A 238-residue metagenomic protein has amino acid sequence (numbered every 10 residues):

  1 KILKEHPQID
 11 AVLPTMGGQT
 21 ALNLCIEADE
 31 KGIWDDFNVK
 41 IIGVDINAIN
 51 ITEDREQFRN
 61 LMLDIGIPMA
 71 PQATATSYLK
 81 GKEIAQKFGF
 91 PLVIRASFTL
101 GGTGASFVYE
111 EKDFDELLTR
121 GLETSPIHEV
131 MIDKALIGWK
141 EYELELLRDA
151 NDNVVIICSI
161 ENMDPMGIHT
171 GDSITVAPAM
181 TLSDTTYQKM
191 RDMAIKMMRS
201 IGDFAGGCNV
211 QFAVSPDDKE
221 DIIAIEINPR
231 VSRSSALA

Functional and structural regions predicted by a protein language model:
K1-G32: N-terminal glycine-rich "phosphate-gripper" loop used for MgATP/nucleotide binding and carboxylate activation
L3-Q8, T20, I65, G101 (+1 more regions): ATP-dependent carboxylate activation and anion-phosphoryl transfer catalytic cores that bind Mg-ATP to form
A11-P14, I41-V44, P71-T74, L92-I94 (+3 more regions): General beta-strand structural signal in soluble alpha/beta enzymes
L13-G17, I26, N47-I51, A70-T74 (+4 more regions): Glycine- and other small-residue-rich loops at beta-strand/loop junctions that grip anionic moieties
L22-D29, R59, L63, A70 (+4 more regions): Predominant activation on well-ordered alpha-helical scaffold segments within soluble catalytic domains
E27-D36, K40, Y109-D115, D152: A glycine- and small-aliphatic-rich helix-loop capping segment at beta-alpha/alpha-beta transitions that lines
D36-A105: A conserved helix-loop-beta module that forms one wall/lid of the active-site cleft in ATP-utilizing catalytic domains
